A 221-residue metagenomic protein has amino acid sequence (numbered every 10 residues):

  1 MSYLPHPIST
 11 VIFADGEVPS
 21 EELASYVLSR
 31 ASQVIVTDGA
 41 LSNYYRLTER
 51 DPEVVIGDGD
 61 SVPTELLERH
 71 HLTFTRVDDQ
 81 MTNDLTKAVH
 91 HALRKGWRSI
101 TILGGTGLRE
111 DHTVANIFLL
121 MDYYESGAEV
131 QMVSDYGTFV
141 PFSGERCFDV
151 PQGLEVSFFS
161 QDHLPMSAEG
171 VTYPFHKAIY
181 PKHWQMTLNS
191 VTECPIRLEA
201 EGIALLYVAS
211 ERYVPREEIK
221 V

Functional and structural regions predicted by a protein language model:
M1-L67: N-terminal beta-strand-loop-alpha-helix module at the start of alpha/beta ligand-binding or catalytic domains
L47, L66-E68, H112-V114, F142-E145: Short, well-ordered secondary-structure micro-motifs
L72-G96: Short phosphate-binding loop-to-helix
R109-M121: Short Gly/Thr/Asp-enriched flexible loops that form oxyanion-binding sites at enzyme active sites
D122-P151: Class I SAM-dependent methyltransferase SAM-binding "motif I" and its flanking Rossmann-like core
F142-V221: Long, charged alpha-helical interface segments
